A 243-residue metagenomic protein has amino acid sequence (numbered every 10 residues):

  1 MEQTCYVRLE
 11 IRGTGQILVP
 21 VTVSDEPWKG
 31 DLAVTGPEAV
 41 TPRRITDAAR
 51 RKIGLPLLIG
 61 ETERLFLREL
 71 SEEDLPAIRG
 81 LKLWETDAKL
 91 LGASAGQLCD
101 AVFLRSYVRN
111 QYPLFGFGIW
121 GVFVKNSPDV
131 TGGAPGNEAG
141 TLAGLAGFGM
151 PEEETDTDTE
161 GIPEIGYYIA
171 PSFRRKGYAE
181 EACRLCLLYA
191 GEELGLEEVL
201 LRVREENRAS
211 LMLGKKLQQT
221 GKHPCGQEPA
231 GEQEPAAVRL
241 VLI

Functional and structural regions predicted by a protein language model:
M1-G60: Asp-based, Mg2+/Mn2+-dependent phosphohydrolase catalytic module
T35-S172, L185-Y189, E193-E206, Q219-I243: GNAT-family acyltransferases
R175-E180: Glycine-rich acyl-CoA binding loop
